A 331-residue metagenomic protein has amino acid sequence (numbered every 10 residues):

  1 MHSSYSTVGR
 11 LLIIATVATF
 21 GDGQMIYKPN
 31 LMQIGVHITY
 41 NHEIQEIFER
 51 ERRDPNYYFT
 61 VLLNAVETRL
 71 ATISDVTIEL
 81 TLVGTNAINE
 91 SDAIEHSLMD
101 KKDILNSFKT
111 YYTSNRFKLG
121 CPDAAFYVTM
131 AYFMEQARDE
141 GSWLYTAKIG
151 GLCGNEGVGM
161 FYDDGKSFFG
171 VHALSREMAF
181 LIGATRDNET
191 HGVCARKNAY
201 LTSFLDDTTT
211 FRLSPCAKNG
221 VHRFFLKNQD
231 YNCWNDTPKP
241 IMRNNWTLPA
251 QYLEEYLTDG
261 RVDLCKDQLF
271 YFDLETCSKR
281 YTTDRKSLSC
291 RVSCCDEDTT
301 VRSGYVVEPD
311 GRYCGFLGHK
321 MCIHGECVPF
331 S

Functional and structural regions predicted by a protein language model:
S3-G23: Cleavable N-terminal signal peptides of Sec/SRP-targeted secreted and luminal proteins
S4, T72-I73, T185, E189: Secondary-structure transition/capping motifs at alpha-helix termini and the adjoining loop/turn into the next element
G21-L152, G165-F169, S331: Fold-level signature of zinc-dependent metallopeptidase catalytic domains
R53-N56, A173-A179: Extracytoplasmic, non-cytosolic globular domains
T60-E67, A71, S175, T202 (+2 more regions): Amphipathic alpha-helical interaction motifs in eukaryotic regulatory proteins
A137-G141, A147-K148, F161-H172, L181-S331: Disulfide-rich extracellular modules in secreted proteins and receptors, prominently including thrombospondin type-1
L152-M160: Short FAD-binding loop at a beta-strand-to-alpha-helix junction that anchors the flavin cofactor in diverse
